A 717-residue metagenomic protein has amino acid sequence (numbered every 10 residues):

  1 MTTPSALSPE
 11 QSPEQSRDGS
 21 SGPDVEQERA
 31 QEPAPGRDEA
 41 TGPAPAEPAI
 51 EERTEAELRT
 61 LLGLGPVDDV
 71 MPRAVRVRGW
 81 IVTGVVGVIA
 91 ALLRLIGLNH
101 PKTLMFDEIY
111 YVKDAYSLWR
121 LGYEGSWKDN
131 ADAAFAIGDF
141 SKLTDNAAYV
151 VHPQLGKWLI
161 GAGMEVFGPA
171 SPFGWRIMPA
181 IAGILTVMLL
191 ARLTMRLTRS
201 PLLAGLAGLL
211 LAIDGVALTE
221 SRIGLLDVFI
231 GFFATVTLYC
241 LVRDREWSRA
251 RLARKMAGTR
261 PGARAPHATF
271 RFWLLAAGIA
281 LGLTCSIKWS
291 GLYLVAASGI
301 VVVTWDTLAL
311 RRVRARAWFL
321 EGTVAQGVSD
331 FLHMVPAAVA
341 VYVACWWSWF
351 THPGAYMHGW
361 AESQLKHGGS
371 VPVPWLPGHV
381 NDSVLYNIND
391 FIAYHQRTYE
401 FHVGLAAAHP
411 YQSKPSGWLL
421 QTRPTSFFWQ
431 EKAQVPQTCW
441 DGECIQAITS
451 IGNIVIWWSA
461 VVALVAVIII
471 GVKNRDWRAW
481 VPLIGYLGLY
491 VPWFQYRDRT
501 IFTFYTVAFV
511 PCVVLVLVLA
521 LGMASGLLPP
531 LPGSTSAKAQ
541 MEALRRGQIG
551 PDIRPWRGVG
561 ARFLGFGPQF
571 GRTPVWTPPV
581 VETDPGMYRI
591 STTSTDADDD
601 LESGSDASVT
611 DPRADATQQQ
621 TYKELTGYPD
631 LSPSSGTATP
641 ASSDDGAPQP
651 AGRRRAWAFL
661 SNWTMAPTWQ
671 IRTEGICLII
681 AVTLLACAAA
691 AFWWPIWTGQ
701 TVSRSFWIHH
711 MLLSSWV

Functional and structural regions predicted by a protein language model:
M1-L93, A325-A338, S605, L660 (+1 more regions): Start-transfer (signal-anchor) and selected internal transmembrane alpha helices of multi-pass inner/ER membrane
T2-A6, A265-A276, L281, I300 (+4 more regions): Transmembrane helical bundles and short interhelical boundary loops of multi-pass, membrane-embedded
V85-V86, F173, L190-I213, F232 (+4 more regions): Transmembrane-helix signature of polytopic, membrane-embedded enzymes that assemble or transfer cell-envelope glycans
A90, A207-A212, T219, L281 (+1 more regions): Short helix- or helix-capping micro-motifs that position conserved polar/aromatic residues at function-defining sites
L95-A136, S329-D330, V339-Q421, V702-M711: Aromatic-rich transmembrane-lumenal/periplasmic boundary elements in polytopic membrane proteins
L104-M105, P179, V216-F229, I287-S290: Short acidic/glycine- and proline-prone juxtamembrane loop motifs at membrane-interface regions of multi-pass membrane
I177-T198, V236, A463: Transmembrane-helix motifs of polytopic, lipid-linked glycan transferases
L189, F229-A265, I279-L281, W305 (+1 more regions): Specific aromatic-rich, kink-prone transmembrane helix
